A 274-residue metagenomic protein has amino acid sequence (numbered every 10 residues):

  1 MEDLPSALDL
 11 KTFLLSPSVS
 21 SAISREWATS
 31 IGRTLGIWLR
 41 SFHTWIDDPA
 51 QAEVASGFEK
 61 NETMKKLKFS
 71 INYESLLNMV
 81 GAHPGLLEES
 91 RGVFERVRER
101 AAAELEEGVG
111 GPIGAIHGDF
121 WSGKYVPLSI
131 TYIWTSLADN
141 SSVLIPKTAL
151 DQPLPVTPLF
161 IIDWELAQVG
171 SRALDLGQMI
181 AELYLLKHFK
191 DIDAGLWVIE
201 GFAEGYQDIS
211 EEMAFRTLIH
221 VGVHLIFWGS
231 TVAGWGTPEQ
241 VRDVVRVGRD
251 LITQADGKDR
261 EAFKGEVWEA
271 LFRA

Functional and structural regions predicted by a protein language model:
E2-L8: Conserved short submotifs of the Hanks-type protein kinase catalytic core that shape the nucleotide-binding pocket
K11-S56: Conserved kinase catalytic-core helix
I31, L86-V93, V97, A194-G205 (+2 more regions): Extended, well-ordered alpha-helical scaffold segments
I37-E106, G229: Active-site catalytic-loop/activation-segment of kinase and kinase-like phosphoryl-transfer enzymes
R98-L174: Active-site acidic catalytic loop and adjacent metal/ATP-binding pocket of ATP-dependent phosphoryl transfer enzymes
E165-A167, D208-L218: Acidic, serine/threonine- and proline-rich low-complexity regulatory regions
R172-I209, V223-Q240: Active-site activation/catalytic loop segments of kinase-like enzymes and analogous catalytic loops in related
V223-A274: ATP/Mg2+ or Mg2+-diphosphate-binding catalytic cores that bind nucleotide phosphates or diphosphates via glycine-rich
